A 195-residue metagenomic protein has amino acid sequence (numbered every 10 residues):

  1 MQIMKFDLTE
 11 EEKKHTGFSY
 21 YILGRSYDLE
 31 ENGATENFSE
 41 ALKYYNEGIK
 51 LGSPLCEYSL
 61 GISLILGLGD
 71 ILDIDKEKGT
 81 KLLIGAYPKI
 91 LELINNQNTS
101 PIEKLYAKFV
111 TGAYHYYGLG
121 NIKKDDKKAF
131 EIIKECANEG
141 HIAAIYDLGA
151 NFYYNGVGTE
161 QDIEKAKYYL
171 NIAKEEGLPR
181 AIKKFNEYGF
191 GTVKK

Functional and structural regions predicted by a protein language model:
D7-T9, K13-T16, L29-E31, L51-P54 (+10 more regions): Short helix-capping/linker turns of helical repeat alpha-solenoids
S19, A41, G48-I49, C56 (+6 more regions): Small-residue (primarily alanine) positions within well-ordered alpha-helices, especially packing/interaction faces
I22-L29, S59-L68, K108-Y117, I122 (+2 more regions): Hydrophobic face of amphipathic alpha-helices that form TPR/SEL1-like repeat modules and related alpha-solenoid
E131-K134, N138-E176: Ankyrin-repeat and related helical/solenoid repeat scaffolds used for protein-protein interactions
E175-K195: Terminal, low-structured helical/coil segments at or just beyond the last alpha-helical repeat
